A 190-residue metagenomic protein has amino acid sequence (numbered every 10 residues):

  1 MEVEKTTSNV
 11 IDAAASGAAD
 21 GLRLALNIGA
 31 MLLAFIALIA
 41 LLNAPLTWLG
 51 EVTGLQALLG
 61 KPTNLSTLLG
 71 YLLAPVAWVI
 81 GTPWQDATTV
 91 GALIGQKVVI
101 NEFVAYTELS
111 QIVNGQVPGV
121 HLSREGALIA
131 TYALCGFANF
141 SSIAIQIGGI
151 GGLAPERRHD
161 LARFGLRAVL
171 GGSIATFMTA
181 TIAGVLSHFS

Functional and structural regions predicted by a protein language model:
M1-L24: Long, contiguous bundles of hydrophobic transmembrane helices that form the permeation core of multi-pass
K5, P75, G148: Residue-level signal for pocket-adjacent positions within structured domains
A13-G17, Y71, F164: Amphipathic alpha-helical interaction/coupling elements
A19-P118: Transmembrane helical segments that form the transport core of multi-pass membrane transport proteins
K97-S190: C-terminal transmembrane helix pair
